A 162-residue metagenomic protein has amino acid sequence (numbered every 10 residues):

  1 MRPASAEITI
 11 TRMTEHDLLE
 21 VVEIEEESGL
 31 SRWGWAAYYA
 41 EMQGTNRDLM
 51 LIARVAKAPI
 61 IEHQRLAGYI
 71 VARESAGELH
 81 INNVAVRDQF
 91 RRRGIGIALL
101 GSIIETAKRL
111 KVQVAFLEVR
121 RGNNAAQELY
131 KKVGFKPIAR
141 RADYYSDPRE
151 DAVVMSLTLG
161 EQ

Functional and structural regions predicted by a protein language model:
R2-P3, T9-Q89, L100-T106, L110 (+1 more regions): Acetyl-CoA-dependent GNAT
R32, R93-G94, R149: Non-catalytic, surface-exposed connector residues within folded enzymatic/regulatory domains
A40, G122, Y145: Positions that flank functional sites
N83-A85, F116-E118, V154-S156: Short aromatic/hydrophobic contact patches that present stacked aromatics for nucleic-acid/ligand binding
R87-G101, K108-L110, V114, R120-E128 (+2 more regions): Conserved glycine-rich acetyl-CoA-binding loop
I97, E150-T158: Accessory recognition modules or surfaces
E118, K131, K136-V153: Conserved catalytic-core motifs of GNAT/GCN5-like acyltransferases
